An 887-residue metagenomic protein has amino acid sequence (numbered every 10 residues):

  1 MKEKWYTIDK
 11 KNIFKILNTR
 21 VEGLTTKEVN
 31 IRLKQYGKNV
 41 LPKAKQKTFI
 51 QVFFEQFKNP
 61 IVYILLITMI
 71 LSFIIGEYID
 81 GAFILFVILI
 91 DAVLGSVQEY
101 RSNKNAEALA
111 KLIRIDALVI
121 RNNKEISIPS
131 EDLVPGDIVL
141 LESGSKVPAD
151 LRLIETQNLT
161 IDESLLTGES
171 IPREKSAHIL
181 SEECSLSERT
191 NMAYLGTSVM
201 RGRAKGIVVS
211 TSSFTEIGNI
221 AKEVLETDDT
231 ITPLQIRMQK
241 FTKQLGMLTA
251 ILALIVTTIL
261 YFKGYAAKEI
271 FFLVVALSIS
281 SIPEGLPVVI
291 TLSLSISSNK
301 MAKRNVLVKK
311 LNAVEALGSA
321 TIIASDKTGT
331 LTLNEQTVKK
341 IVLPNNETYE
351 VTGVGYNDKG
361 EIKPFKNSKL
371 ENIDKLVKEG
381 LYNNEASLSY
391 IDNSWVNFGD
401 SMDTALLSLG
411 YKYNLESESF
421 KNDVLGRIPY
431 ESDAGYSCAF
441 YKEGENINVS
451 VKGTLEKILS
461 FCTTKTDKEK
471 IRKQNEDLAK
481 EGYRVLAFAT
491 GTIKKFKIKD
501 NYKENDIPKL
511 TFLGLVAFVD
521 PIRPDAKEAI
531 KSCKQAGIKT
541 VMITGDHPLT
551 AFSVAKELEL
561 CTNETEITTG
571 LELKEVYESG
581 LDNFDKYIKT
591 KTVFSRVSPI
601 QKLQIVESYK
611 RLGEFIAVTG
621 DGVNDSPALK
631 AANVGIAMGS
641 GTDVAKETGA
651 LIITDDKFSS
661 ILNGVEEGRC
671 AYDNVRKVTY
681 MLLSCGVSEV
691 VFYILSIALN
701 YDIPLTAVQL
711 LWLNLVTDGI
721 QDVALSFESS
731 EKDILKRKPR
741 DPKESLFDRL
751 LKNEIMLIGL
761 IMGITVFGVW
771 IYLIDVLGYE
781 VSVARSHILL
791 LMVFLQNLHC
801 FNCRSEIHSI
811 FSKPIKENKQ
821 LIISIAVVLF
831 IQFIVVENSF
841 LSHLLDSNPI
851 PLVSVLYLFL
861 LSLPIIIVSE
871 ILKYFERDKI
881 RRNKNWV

Functional and structural regions predicted by a protein language model:
M1-P739, E744-F747, L760, I774-D775 (+2 more regions): Conserved cytosolic headpiece of P-type ATPases
T717, M762-G763, S786-C800: Generic alpha-helical transmembrane segments
E754-V769, F830: Alpha-helical transmembrane segments of multi-pass integral membrane proteins
L777-S782: Membrane-helix interface and helix-disruption motif detector
C803: A C-terminal functional module that forms or caps the active site or interfaces directly with catalytic machinery
